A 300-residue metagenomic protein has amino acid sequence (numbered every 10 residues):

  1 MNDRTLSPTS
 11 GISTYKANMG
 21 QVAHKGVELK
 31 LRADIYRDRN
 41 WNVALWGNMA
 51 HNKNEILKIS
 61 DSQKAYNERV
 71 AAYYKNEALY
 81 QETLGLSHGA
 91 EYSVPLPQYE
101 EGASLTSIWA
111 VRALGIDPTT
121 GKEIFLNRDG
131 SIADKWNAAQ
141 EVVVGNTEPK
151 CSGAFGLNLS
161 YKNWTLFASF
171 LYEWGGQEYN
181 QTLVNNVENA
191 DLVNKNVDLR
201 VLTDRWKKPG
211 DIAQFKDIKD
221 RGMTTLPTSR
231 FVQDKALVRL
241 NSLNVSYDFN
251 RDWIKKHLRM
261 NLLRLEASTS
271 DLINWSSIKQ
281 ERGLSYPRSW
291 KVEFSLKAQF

Functional and structural regions predicted by a protein language model:
M1-E82, P227-F300: Extracellular/periplasmic, surface-exposed regions of secreted and cell-surface proteins
M1-L6, G26, D129-W136, A213-G222 (+1 more regions): Active-site-adjacent bridging/hinge elements
K16-A23, A71-E77, G102, G145-A154 (+1 more regions): C-terminal extracellular loops and terminal segments of Gram-negative outer membrane beta-barrel proteins
A17, V27, D34-N146: Conserved small-residue
Y36-W46, P149-D191, S242, D252-I254 (+2 more regions): Subset of outer-membrane beta-barrel
V111-K122, N146-N163, D234-R251: Extended amphipathic secondary-structure runs
P118, E173-L265, T269: Extracytoplasmic gating/loop element in the C-terminal half of outer-membrane beta-barrel translocons and assembly
G130-S131, L171-E173, L272-N274, Q299: Short, glycine-/Ser/Thr-/acidic-enriched flexible segments
